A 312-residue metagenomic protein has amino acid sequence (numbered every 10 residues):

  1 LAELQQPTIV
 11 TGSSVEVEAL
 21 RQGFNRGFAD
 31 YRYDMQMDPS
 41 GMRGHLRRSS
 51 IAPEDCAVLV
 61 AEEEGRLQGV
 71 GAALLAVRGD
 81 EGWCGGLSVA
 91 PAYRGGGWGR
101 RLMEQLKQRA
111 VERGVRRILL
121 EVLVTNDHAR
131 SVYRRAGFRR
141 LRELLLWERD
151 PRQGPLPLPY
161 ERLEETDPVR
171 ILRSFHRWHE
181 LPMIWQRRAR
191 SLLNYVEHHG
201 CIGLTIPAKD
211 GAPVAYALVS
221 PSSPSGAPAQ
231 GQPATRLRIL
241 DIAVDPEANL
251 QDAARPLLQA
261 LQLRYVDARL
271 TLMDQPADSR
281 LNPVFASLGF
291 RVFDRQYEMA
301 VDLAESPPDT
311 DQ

Functional and structural regions predicted by a protein language model:
L1-G41, Q153-R188, T310-Q312: Short amphipathic alpha-helix that is part of the acyltransferase structural core
F24-N25, R32-E62, A72-L74, H179-L204 (+1 more regions): Active-site rim helix/loop that mediates acceptor-substrate recognition in acyltransferases
V58, R66-A76, W83-S88, G211-Q230 (+1 more regions): Conserved beta-strand in the GNAT
L74, L87-R94, R238-L250: A short, internal acetyl-CoA/4′-phosphopantetheine-binding micro-motif in the GNAT/acyltransferase core
V89, G95-Q108, S131-R135, N249-L263: Conserved acetyl-CoA-binding loop-helix of GNAT-fold acetyltransferases
A110-E121, Y265-P276: Conserved GNAT acetyl-CoA-binding A-motif
E121-L123, R139-R152, R291-L303: Conserved catalytic-core motifs of GNAT/GCN5-like acyltransferases
A136-P233: Amide-forming acyltransferase catalytic core, primarily the GNAT-like/NAT-type and related acyltransferase folds
